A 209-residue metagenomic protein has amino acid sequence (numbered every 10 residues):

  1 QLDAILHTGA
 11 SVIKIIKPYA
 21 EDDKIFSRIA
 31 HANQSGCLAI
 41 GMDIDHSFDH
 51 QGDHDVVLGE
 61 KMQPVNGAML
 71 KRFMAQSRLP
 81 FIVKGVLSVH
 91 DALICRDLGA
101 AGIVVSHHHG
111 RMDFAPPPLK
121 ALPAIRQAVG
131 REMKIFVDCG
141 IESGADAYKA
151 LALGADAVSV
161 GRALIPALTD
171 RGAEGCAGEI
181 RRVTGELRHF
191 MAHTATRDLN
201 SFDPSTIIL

Functional and structural regions predicted by a protein language model:
D3, H7-T8, Y19-V137, G144-A167 (+1 more regions): Alpha/beta enzyme core
V12: A short alpha->loop->secondary-structure connector
I15-I16: Short, well-ordered secondary-structure microsegments that present a prominent hydrophobic/aromatic side chain
L164, G172-L209: C-terminal extensions of enzymes
